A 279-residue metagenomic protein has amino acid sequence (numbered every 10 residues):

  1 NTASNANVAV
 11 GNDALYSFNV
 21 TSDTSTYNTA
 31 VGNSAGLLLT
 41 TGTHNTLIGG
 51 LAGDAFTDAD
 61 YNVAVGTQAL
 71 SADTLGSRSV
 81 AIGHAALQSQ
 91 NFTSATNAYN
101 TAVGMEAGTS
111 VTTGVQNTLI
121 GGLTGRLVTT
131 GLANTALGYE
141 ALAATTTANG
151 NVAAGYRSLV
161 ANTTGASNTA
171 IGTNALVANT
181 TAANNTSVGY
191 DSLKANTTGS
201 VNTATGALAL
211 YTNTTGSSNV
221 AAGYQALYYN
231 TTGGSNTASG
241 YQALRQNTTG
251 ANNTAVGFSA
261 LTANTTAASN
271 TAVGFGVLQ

Functional and structural regions predicted by a protein language model:
N1-Q279: Glycine- and small/polar-enriched repetitive beta-structure motifs of secreted/surface proteins
